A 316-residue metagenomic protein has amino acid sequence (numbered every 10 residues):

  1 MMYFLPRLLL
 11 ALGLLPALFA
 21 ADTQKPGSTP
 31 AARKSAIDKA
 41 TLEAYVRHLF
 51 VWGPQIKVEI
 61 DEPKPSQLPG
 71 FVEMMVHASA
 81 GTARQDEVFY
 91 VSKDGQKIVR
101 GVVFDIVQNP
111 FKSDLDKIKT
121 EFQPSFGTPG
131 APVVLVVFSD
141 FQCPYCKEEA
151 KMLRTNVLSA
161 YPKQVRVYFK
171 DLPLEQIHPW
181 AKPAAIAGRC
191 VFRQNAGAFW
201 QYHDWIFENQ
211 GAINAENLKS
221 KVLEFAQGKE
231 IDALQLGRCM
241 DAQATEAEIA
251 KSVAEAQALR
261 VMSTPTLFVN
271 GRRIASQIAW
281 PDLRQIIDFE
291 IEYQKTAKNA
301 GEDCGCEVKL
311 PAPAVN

Functional and structural regions predicted by a protein language model:
M1-F4: N-terminal secretory signal peptides that target proteins for export/translocation
P6-A17: Bacterial N-terminal signal peptides
A21-G27, A31-K39, E43-R100, L223-N316: C-terminal cap of thioredoxin/glutaredoxin-like
W52-P54, P129, Y161: Short, structurally constrained coil/turn elements that cap an alpha-helix or connect an alpha-helix to the following
Q55-K57, P132, Q164: A generic structural signal for alpha->beta connector loops
I98-K117, G127, E302-C306: N-proximal helix/coil linker or "cap" segments that precede and/or mark the start of modular domains
K117-V133: A short beta-strand-turn-helix
V136-Q227, L259-M262, F289, Q294-N316: Structural alpha/beta surface segment adjacent to cysteine/selenocysteine redox centers across thiol/disulfide enzymes
